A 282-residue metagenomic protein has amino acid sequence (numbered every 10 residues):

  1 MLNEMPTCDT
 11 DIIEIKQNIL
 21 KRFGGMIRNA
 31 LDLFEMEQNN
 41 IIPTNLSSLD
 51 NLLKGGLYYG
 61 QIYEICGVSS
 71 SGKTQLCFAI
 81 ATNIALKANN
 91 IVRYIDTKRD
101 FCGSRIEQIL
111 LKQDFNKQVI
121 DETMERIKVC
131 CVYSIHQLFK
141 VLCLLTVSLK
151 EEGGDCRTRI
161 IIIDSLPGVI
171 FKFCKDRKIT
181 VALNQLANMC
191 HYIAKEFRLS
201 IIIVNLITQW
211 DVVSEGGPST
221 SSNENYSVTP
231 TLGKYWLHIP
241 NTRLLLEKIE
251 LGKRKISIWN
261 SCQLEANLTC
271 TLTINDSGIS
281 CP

Functional and structural regions predicted by a protein language model:
E4, C8-V119: The Walker A/P-loop phosphate-binding site
F23, A30, I42-L49, S71 (+4 more regions): Preference for well-ordered, secondary-structure-rich cores of eukaryotic proteins
P43-L46, Y59, G103, K117 (+4 more regions): Amphipathic alpha-helical transducer elements in NTP-driven molecular machines
G55-L57, I84-A88, I120-E122, L149-C156 (+2 more regions): Conserved catalytic network of the ASCE P-loop NTPase/AAA+ motor domain
Y63-I65, R93-I95, K128-C130, I202 (+1 more regions): Hydrophobic/aromatic beta-strand patches that form the interior of the parallel beta-sheet core in alpha/beta enzyme
A88-R177: Conserved inter-motif catalytic segment of the P-loop NTP-binding fold
I161-N188, D211-T220: Conserved P-loop NTPase nucleotide-binding/switch module
Y192-P282: Phosphate-binding/switch region of NTP-binding enzymes
